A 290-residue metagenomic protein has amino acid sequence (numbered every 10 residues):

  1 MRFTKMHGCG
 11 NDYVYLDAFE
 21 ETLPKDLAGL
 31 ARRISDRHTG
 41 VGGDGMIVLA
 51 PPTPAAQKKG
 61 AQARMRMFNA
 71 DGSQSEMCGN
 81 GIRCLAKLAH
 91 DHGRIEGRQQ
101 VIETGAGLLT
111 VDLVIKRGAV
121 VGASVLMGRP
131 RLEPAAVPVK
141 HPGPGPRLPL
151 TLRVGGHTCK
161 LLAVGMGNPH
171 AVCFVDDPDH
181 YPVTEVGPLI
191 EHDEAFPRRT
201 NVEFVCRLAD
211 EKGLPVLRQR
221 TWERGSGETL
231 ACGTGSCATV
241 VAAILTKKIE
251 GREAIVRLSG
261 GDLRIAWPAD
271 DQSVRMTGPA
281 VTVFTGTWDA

Functional and structural regions predicted by a protein language model:
M1-A119, V172-A290: A glycine-rich beta-to-alpha transition motif near the start of alpha/beta enzyme domains, typified by
M1-T22, V125, V137, G143-V164: N-terminal, positively charged, Ser/Thr/Ala/Gly-biased leader segments that form transit/presequence-like amphipathic
G93, A136-K140, R153, K247-K248: Glycine-centered secondary-structure boundary/capping sites
G118, G122-P130: Membrane helix-loop-helix hairpins that form the core translocation module of multi-pass transporters
R131-A135: Short, charged/polar, Gly/Pro-enriched secondary-structure boundary elements
